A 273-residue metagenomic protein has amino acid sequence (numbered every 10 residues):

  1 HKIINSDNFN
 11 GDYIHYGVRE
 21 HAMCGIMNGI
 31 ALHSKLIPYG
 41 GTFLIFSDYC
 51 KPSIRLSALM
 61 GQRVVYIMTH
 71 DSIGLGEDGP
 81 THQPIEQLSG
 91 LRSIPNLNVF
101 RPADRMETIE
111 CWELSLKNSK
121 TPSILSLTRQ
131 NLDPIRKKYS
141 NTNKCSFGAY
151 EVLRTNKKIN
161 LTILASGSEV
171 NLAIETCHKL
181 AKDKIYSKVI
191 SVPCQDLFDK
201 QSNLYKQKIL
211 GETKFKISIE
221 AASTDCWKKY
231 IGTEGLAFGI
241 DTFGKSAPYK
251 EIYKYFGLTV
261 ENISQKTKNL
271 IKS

Functional and structural regions predicted by a protein language model:
H1-S126, N131, S191, Q207-I209 (+1 more regions): Thiamine diphosphate
G74-P80, T108, K117-S273: Thiamine diphosphate
